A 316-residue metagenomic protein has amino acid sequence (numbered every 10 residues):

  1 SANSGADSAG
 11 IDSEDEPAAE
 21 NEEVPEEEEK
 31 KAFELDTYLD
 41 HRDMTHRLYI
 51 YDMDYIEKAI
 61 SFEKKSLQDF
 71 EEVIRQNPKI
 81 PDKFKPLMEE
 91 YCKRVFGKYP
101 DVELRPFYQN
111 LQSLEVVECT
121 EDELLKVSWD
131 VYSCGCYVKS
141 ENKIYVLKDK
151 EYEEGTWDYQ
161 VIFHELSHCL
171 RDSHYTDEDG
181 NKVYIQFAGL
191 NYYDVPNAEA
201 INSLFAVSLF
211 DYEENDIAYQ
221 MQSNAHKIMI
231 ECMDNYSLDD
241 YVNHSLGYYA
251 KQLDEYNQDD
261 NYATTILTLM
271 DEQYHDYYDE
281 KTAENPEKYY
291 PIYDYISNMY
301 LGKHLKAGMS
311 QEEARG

Functional and structural regions predicted by a protein language model:
N3-K31: Intrinsically disordered, low-complexity repeat and linker tracts
Y38, K58, S66-D69, V73 (+12 more regions): Charge-rich, solvent-exposed alpha-helical interaction surfaces
R42-K79: Fold-level signature of zinc-dependent metallopeptidase catalytic domains
E72-I144, E151-E153: Auxiliary, metal-adjacent structural segments of Zn-dependent hydrolase domains
W157-T176, S203, V207: Active-site recognition of the HExxH zinc-binding catalytic motif
K182-Y184: Short linear proline/tyrosine/threonine-rich motifs used for host-factor recruitment and membrane trafficking/assembly
Q186-N224: Post-HExxH zinc-binding segment in Zn-dependent metallohydrolases
Y219-G316: Pan-zinc metallopeptidase signature
